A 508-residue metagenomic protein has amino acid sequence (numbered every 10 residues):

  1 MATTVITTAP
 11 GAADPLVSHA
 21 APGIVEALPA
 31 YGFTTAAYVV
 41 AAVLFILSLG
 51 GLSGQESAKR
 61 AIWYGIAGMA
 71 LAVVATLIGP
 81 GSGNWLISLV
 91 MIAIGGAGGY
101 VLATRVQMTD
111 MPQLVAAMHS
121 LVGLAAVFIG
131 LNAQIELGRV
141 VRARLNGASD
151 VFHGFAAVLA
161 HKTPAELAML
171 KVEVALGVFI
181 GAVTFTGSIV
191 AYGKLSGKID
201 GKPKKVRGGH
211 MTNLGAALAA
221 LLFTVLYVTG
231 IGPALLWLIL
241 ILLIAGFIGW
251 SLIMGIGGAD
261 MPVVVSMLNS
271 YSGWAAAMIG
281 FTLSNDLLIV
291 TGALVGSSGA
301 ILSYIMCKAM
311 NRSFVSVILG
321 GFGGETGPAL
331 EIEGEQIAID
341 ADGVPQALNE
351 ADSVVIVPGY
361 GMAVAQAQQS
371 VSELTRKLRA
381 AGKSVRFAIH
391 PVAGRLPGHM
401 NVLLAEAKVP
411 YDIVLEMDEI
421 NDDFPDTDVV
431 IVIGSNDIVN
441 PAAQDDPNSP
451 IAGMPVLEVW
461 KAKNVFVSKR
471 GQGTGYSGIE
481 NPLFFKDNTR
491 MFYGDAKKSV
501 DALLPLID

Functional and structural regions predicted by a protein language model:
M1-Y31, N146-H161: Short, strongly hydrophobic alpha-helical membrane anchors
A27-A42, I62, G79-G96, L170-F185 (+1 more regions): Structural signature of hydrophobic alpha-helical transmembrane segments
L44-K59, G96-V115, S188-P203, I248-M261 (+1 more regions): C-terminal ends of transmembrane helices
K59-G68, S88-M91, D110-V122, P203-N213 (+1 more regions): Cytoplasmic-side transmembrane-helix entry/capping segments in multi-pass membrane proteins
T76-L89, V101-P112, V127-N146, H153 (+2 more regions): Transmembrane alpha-helix boundary signature
N132-V141, A157-K162, Y227-L236, V263 (+1 more regions): Transmembrane helix-loop junctions at the membrane interface of multipass transporters and ion channels
L294-A351: Membrane-interfacial segments at transmembrane helix termini in multi-pass membrane proteins
I332, Q336-D508: Structured cytosolic domains appended to multi-pass membrane proteins
